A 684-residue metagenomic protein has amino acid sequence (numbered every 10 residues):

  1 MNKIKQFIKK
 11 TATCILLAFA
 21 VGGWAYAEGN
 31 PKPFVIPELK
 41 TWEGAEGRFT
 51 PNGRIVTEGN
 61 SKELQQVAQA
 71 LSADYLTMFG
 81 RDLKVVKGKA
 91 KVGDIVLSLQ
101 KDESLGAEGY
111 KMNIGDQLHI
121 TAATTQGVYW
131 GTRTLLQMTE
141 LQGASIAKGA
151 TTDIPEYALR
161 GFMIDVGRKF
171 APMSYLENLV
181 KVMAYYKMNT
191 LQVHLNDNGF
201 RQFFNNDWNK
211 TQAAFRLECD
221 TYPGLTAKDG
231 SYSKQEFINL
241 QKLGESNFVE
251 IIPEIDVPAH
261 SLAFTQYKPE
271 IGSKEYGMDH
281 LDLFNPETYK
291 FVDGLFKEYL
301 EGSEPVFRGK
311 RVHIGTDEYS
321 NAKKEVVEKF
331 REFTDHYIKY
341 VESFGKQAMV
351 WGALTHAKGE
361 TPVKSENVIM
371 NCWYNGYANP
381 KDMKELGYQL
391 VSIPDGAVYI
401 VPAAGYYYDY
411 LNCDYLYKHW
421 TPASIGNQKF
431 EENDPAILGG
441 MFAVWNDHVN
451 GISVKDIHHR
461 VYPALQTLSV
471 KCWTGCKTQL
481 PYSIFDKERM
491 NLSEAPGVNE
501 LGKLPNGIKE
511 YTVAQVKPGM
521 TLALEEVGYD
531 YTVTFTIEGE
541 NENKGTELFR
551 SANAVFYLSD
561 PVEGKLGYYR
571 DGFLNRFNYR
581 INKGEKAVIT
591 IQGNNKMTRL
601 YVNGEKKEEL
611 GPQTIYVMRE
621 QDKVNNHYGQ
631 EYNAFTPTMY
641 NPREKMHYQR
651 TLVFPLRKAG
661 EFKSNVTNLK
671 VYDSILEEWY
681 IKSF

Functional and structural regions predicted by a protein language model:
M1-P31: Bacterial Sec-dependent N-terminal signal peptides
A18, Y26-P155, A348-A357, K364 (+1 more regions): Acidic, contiguous N-terminal accessory segments
Y75, T124, F162, M183 (+5 more regions): Conserved, mostly hydrophobic/aromatic
S104-H280, E287, D293-R311, W445-H448: Feature activates predominantly on carbohydrate-active enzymes
R160-I164, L191-V193, I251-I255, V312-I314 (+4 more regions): Hydrophobic faces of well-ordered beta-strands that scaffold small-molecule active sites in alpha/beta enzyme cores
F264, P269-V368, W373-L386: Active-site neighborhood of glycoside hydrolase catalytic domains
P362-V368, N375-Q515: Flexible, acidic glycine-rich loops studded with aromatic residues
P505-F684: Extracellular glycan-associated modules
